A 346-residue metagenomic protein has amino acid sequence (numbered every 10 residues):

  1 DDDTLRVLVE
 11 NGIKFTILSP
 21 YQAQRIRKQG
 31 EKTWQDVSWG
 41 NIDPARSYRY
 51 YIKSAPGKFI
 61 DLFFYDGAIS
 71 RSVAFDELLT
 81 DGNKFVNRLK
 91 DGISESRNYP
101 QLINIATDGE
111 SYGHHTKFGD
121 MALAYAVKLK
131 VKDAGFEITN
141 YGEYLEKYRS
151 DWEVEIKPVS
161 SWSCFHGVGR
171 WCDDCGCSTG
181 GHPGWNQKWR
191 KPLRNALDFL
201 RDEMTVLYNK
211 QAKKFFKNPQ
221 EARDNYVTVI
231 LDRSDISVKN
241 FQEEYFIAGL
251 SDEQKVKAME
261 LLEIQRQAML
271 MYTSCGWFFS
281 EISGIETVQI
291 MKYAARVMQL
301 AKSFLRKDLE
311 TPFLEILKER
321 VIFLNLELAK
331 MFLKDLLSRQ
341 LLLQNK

Functional and structural regions predicted by a protein language model:
D1-D2, Y21, G142-L145: Short, solvent-exposed turn/loop segments enriched in Gly/Ser/Thr/Pro and often Arg
D1-E10: A conserved hydrophobic secondary-structure block that centers on an alpha-helix together with its immediately flanking
V9-G12, T33-V37: Short, hinge-like loop/turn segments at secondary-structure boundaries
K14-P20: Short, well-structured secondary-structure segments
W34-S72, D76-K346: Active-site and substrate-binding clefts of carbohydrate-active enzymes
